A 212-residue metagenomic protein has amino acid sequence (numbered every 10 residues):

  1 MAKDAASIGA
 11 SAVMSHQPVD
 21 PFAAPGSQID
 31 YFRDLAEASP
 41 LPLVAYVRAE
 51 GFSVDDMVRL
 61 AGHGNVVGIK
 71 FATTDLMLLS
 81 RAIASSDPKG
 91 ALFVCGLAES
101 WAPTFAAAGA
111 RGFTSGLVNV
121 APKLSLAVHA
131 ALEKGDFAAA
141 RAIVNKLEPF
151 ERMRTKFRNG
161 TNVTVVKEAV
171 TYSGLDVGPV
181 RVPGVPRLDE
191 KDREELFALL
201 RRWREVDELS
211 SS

Functional and structural regions predicted by a protein language model:
M1-G51, V185-P186, D207-S210: Active-site beta->alpha loop and helix N-cap motifs at the rims of alpha/beta catalytic domains
M1-I8, S27-A38, D55, R59 (+5 more regions): Alpha-helical scaffolding segments of alpha/beta enzyme cores, especially the outer helices of TIM-barrel or partial
P25, P40-P42, P88, P103 (+3 more regions): Proline-rich intrinsically disordered, low-complexity coils
E37, R48-E151, T155-R158: Catalytic alpha/beta core domains of metabolic enzymes, predominantly
P40, D87-P88, G174, E205: Residue-level recognition of short, structured coil/turn motifs that connect secondary structure elements
A107-G109, L117, A121-S212: C-terminal alpha-helical cap/extension of soluble enzyme domains
